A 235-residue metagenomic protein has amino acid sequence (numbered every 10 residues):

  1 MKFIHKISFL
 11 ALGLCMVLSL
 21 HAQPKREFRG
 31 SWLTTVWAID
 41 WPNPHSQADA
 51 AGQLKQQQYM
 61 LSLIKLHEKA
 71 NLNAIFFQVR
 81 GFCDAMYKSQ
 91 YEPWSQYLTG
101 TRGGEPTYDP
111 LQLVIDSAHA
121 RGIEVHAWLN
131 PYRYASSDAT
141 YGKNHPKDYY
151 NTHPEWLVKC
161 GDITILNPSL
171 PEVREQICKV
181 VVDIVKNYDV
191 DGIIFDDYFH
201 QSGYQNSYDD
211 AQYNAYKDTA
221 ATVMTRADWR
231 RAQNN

Functional and structural regions predicted by a protein language model:
M1-P24: Bacterial Sec-dependent N-terminal signal peptides
R26, T34-Q58, H126-A127, Y132-N187: Active-site-adjacent "subsite" loops/lids of carbohydrate-active enzymes
R29-L33, I75-F77, V125-A127, I193-F195: Hydrophobic faces of well-ordered beta-strands that scaffold small-molecule active sites in alpha/beta enzyme cores
A48-A70, Y97-R121, E175-Q176, Q233-N235: Aromatic- and glycine-enriched glycan-recognition loops and surfaces that form the carbohydrate-binding subsites
K55-D84, N187-D191: Catalytic domains of carbohydrate-active enzymes, especially glycoside hydrolases
L66, R121, N144, N151-N235: Polysaccharide-binding and catalytic clefts of secreted carbohydrate-active enzymes
A70-P106: Aromatic-lined carbohydrate-binding/catalytic grooves of carbohydrate-active enzymes
G81, P131-R133, F199-Q201: Active-site-proximal loop/turn and secondary-structure-junction residues that shape catalytic pockets, frequently
